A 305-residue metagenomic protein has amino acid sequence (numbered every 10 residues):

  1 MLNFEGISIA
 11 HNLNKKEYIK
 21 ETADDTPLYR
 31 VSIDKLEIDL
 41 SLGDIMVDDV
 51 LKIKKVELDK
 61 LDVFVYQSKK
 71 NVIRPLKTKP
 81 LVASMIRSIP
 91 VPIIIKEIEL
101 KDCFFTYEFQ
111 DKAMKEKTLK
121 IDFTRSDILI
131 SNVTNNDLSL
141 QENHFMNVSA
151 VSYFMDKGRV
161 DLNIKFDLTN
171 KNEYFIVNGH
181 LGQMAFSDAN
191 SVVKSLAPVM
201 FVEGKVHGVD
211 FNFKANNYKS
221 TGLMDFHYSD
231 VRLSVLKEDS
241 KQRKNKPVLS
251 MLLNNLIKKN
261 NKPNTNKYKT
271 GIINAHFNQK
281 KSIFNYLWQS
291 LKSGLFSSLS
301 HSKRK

Functional and structural regions predicted by a protein language model:
M1-K69, A83-C103: Flexible beta-edge/linker motif
E5-S8, E37-D39, E57, K101 (+5 more regions): Residue-level recognition of well-ordered beta-strand positions that form the cores of beta-sheet-rich folds across
K16-I38, I53, K79-L81, K112-L129 (+3 more regions): Amphipathic hydrophobic-ligand
L42-V47, T106-E108, F186, P198 (+1 more regions): Short beta-strands and strand-coil junctions in structured, solvent-facing domains, enriched
D44-V50, F64-R74, T106-T118, T134: Short acidic, Gly/Pro-enriched loop/turn segments at secondary-structure junctions
K52-K54, E173-F175, Y218-S220: Outer-envelope beta-barrel architecture signal
T78-V177: Elongated, acidic membrane-bridging lipid-handling scaffolds and related periplasm/extracellular "bridge/tunnel" systems
D167, H180, A197-K305: Extended terminal
